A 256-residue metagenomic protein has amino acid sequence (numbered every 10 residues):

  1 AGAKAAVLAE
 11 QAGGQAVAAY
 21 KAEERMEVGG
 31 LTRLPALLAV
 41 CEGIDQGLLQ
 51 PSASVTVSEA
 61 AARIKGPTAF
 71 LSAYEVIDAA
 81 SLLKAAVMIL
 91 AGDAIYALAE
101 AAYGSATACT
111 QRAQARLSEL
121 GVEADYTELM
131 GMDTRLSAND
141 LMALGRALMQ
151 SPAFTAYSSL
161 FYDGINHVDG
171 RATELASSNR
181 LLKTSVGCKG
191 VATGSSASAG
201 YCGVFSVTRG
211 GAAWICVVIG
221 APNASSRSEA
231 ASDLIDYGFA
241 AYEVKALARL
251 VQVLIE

Functional and structural regions predicted by a protein language model:
A1-A5, S105-I255: Penicillin-recognizing serine hydrolase domain
A1-N139, A143, M149-P152: Active-site-adjacent loops and short helices of periplasmic peptidoglycan-processing enzymes
